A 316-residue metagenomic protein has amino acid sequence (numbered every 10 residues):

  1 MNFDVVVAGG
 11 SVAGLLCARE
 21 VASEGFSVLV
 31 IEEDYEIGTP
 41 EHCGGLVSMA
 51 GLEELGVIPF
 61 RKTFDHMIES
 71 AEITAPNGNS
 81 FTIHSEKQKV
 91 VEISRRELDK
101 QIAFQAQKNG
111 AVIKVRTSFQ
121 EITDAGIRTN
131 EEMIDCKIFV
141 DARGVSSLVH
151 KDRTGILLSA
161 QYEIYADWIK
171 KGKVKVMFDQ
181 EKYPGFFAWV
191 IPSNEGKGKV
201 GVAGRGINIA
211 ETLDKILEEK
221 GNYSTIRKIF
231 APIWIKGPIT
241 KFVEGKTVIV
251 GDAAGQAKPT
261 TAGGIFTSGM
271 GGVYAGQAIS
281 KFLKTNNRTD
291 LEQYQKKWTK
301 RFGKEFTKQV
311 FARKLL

Functional and structural regions predicted by a protein language model:
M1-A13: Beta1/beta-strand and adjacent pyrophosphate-binding region of the FAD-binding site in flavoprotein oxidoreductases
V5, F26-V28, F139, V174: Hydrophobic anchor at the start of a short beta-strand that flanks the dinucleotide cofactor-binding loop
G10, Q101-T225, I239, G255: Predominantly flavin-linked oxidoreductase catalytic cores and closely associated redox partners
A13, E36, S146: Conserved Rossmann-like nucleotide-cofactor binding loop
A22-H42: Glycine-rich FAD pyrophosphate-binding loop
A50-Q101: A conserved beta-strand/loop capping segment in the N-terminal third of enzymes that catalyze redox or closely related
F119, M133, G206-I279, L283: FAD/FMN-dependent oxidoreductases across multiple families
S280-L316: C-terminal helical "tail/cap" subdomain of flavin- and related membrane-associated enzymes
